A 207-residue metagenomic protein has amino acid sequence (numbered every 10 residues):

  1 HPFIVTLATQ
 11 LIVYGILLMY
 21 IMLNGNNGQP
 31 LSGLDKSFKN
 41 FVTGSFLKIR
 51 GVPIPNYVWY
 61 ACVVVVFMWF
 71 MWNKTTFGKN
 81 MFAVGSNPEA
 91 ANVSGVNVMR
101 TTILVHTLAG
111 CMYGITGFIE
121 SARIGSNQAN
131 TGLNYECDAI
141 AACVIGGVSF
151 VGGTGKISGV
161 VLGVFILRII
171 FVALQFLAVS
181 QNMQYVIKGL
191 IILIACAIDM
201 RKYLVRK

Functional and structural regions predicted by a protein language model:
P2-I4, I54-Y60, T102, N134-E136 (+1 more regions): Loop-to-transmembrane alpha-helix initiation sites
P2-T75, T101-L104, N127-A129: Transmembrane helix-bundle core of multi-pass membrane transporters and related energy-transducing complexes
I4, V63, N92, N97-E120: Transmembrane alpha-helices
Q10-L18, Y60-F70, H106-T116, C143-S149 (+2 more regions): Hydrophobic core segments of alpha-helical transmembrane domains in multi-pass membrane transport and ion-translocation
M22-P30, N73, F77, A122-A129 (+3 more regions): Transmembrane helix-loop junctions in multipass membrane proteins, especially transporters and channels
V66-H106: Membrane-helix/interface signature in polytopic inner-membrane proteins
V93-R100, I170-K207: Cytosolic-side transmembrane-helix boundaries in multi-pass membrane proteins
H106-T107, Y113-G114, R123-V186: Transmembrane alpha-helical segments in multi-pass inner-membrane proteins
